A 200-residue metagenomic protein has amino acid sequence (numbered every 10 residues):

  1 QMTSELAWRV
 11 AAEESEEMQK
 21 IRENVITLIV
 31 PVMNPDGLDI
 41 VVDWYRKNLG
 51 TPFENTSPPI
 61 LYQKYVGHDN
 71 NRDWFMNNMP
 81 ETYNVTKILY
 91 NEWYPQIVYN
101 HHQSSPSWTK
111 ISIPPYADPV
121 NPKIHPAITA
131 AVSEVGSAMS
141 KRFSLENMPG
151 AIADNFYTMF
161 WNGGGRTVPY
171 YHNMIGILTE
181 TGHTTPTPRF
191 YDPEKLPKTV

Functional and structural regions predicted by a protein language model:
Q1-E134, K141-L145: Active-site/substrate-binding loop(s) of hydrolase catalytic cores
M148-V200: Hard-cation-handling environments
